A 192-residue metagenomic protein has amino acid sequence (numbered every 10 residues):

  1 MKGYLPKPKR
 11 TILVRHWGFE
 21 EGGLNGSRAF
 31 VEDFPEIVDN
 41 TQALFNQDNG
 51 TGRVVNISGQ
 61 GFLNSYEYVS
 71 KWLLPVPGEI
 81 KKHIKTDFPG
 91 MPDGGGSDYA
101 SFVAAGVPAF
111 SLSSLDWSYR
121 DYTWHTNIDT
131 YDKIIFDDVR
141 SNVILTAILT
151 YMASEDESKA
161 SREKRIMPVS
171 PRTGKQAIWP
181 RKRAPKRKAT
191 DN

Functional and structural regions predicted by a protein language model:
M1-G23: Short helix-loop-beta-strand segments that form the rim/entrance of peptidase-like active sites
K2-P6, E32-E36, G78, K82 (+3 more regions): Sec-exported extracytoplasmic/periplasmic mature domains
G3-P6, R10, K82-P92, E157-R165: Surface-exposed patches in mature extracellular/periplasmic domains of secreted proteins
R10-L13, Y119-D191: His/Asp/Glu-rich mid-to-C-terminal helical/loop segments that flank catalytic regions of hydrolases
W17-D121, A184-A189: Metal-dependent peptidase/peptidase-like ectodomains
